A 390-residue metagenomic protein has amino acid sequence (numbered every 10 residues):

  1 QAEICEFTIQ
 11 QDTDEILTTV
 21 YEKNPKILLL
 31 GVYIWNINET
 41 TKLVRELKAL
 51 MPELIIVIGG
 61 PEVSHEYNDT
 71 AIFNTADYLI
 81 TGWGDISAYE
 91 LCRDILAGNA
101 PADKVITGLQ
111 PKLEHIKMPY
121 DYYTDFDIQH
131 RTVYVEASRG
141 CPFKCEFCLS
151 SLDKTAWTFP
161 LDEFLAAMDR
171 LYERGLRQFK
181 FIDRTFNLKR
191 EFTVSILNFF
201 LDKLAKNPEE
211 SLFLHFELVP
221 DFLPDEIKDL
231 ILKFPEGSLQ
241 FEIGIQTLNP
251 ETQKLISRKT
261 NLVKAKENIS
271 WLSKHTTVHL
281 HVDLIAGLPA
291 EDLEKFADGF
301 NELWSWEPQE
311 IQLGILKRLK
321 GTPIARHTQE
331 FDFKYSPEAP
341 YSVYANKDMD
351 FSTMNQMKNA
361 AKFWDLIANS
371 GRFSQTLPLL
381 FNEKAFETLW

Functional and structural regions predicted by a protein language model:
Q1-R174: Acidic, low-complexity intrinsically disordered segments
K26, R190, K203-P208, E217-F222 (+1 more regions): A structural motif corresponding to the C-terminal lobe/cap of the Radical SAM core domain
L30, I58, T81, F181-D183 (+3 more regions): Conserved beta-strand positions
T70, C92-R93, I116, T193-V194 (+2 more regions): Short aromatic-enriched loop/helix-cap "lid" or pocket-rim segments at secondary-structure transitions that line
K117-K274: Radical SAM [4Fe-4S] cluster-binding motif and immediate context
H130-E136, P142, L149, L366-W390: Charge-patterned, long linear interaction tracts outside catalytic cores
